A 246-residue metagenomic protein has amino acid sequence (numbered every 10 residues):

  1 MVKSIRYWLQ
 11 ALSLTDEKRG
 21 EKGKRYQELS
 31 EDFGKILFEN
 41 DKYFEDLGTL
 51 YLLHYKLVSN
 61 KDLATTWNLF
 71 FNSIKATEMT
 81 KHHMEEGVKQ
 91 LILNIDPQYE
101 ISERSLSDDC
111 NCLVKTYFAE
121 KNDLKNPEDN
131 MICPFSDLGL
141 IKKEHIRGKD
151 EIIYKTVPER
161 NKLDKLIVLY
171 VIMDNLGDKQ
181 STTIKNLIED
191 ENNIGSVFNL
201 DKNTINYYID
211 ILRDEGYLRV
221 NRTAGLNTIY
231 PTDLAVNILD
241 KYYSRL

Functional and structural regions predicted by a protein language model:
M1-L246: Donor-sugar nucleotide-binding helix/loop cap in glycosyltransferases
